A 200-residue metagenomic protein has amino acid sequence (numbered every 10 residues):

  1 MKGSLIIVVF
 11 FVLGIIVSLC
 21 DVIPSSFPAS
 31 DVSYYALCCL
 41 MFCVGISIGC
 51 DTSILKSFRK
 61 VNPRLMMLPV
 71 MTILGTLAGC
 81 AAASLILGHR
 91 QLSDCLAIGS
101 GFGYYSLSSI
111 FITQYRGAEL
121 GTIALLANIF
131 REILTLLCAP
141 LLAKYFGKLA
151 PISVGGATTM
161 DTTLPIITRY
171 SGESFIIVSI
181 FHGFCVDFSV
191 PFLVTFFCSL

Functional and structural regions predicted by a protein language model:
M1-T76, L92-G103: Helical membrane-embedded segments and adjacent short helical loop/helix-boundary regions of multi-pass membrane
D21-V22, L87-H89, R116, G147 (+1 more regions): Short helix-capping/hinge motifs at transmembrane helix termini and TM-loop junctions
C38, T135-L136, T163, P191: Hydrophobic transmembrane alpha-helices of multi-pass small-molecule transporters
I46-S57, A83-S84, I110, A139-A143 (+1 more regions): C-terminal ends of transmembrane helices
T52-A81, G121-I133, V178-V186: Entry/N-cap segments of selected transmembrane alpha helices and their immediately preceding amphipathic helices
M66-I112, F130-F146: Transmembrane alpha-helices that form the ion-translocation and gating core of multi-pass ion transport proteins
S93-I133, K148-F181: Alpha-helical membrane segments and immediately flanking helix-loop junctions that form or couple to the substrate/ion
S189-L200: Juxtamembrane boundary at the C-terminal end of a transmembrane helix
